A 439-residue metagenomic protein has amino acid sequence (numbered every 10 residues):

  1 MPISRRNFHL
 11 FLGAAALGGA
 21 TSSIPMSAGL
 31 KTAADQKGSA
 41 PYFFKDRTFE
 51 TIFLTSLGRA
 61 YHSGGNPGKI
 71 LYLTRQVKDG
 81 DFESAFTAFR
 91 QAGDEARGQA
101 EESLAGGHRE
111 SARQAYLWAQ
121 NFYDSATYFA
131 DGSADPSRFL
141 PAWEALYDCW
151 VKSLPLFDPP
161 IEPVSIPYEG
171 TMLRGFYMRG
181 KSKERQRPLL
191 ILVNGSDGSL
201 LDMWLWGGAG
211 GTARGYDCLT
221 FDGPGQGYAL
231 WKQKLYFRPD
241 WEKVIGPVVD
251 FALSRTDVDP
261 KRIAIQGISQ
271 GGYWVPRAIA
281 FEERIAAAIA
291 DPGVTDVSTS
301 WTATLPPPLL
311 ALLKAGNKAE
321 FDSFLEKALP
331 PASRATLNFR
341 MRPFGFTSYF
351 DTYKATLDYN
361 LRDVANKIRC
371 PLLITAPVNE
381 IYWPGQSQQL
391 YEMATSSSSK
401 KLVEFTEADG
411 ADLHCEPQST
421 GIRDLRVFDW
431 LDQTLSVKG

Functional and structural regions predicted by a protein language model:
N7-A28: N-terminal export signals
W143-S182: N-terminal cap/lid segment of alpha/beta-hydrolase-fold proteins
Y236-T256: Alpha/beta-hydrolase active-site loop
A280-T347: Hydrolase active-site cap/lid region
I368, I374-A376: Short beta-strand/loop motif that positions the catalytic acidic residue of the alpha/beta-hydrolase fold
I381-Q386: Conserved alpha/beta-hydrolase "acid-adjacent" motif
T395-A411: Catalytic histidine neighborhood in serine/cysteine hydrolases with alpha/beta-hydrolase-type architecture
A408-G421: Catalytic histidine-centered segment of alpha/beta-hydrolase-like enzymes
